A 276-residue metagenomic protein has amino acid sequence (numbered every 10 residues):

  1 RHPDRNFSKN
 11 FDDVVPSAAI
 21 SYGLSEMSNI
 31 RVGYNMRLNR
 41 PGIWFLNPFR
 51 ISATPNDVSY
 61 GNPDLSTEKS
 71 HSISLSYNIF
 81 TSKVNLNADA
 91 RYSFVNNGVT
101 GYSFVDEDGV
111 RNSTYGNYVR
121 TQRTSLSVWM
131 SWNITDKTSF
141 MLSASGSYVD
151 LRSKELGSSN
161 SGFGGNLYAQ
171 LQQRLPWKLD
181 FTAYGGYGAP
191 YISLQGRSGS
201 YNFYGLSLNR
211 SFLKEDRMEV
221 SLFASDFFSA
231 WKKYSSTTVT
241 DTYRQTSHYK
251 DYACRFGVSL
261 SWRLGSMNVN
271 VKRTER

Functional and structural regions predicted by a protein language model:
R1-S28: Signature of Gram-negative outer-membrane beta-barrel scaffolds
H2-F7, D57-P63, V110-N117, R152-G157 (+2 more regions): Extracellular loop and loop/strand-boundary signature of outer-membrane beta-barrel proteins
K9, E26, L38-N87, F94 (+2 more regions): Outer-membrane beta-barrel signature, preferentially recognizing the C-terminal barrel domain of Gram-negative
A18-Y22, L65, L75-I79, A90 (+6 more regions): Residues on the lipid-exposed face of transmembrane beta-strands in outer-membrane beta-barrel proteins
M27-I30, K83-L86, D136-F140, W177-T182 (+3 more regions): Repeated loop/turn-to-beta-strand initiation elements of outer-membrane beta-barrel proteins
V32-M36, Y77, A88-F94, L142-Y148 (+4 more regions): Transmembrane beta-barrel strands of outer-membrane/channel proteins
Y60-N62, S66, T81, N85-S143 (+1 more regions): Outer membrane beta-barrel strand-and-loop segments of large Gram-negative receptors, especially TonB-dependent
F212-R276: C-terminal beta-signal and adjacent terminal beta-strands/loops of Gram-negative outer-membrane beta-barrel proteins
